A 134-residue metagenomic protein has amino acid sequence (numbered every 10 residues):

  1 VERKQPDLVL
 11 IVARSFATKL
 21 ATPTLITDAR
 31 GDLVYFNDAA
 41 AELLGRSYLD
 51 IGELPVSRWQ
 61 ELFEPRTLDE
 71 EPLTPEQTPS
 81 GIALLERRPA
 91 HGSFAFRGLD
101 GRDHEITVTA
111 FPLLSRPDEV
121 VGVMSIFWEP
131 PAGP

Functional and structural regions predicted by a protein language model:
K4-A29: Sensory modules in modular signal-transduction proteins
V12, I51-G98: Terminal output helix/cap of sensory domains in signal transduction proteins
L33-V34: Conserved hydrophobic beta-strand signature of PAS-family and PAS-like sensory domains
N37-A41: N-terminal capping loop/helix in small sensory signaling domains highlighted by a polar->aromatic N-x2-3-F motif
P79, R97, V108-F111, I126: PAS-family sensory domains
G92, L99, H104-V108: PAS and PAS-like sensory/regulatory domains
G98-R102, L114-E119: Flexible loop/coil segments at beta-strand boundaries within sensory signal-transduction domains
D118-P130: PAS-family sensory domains
